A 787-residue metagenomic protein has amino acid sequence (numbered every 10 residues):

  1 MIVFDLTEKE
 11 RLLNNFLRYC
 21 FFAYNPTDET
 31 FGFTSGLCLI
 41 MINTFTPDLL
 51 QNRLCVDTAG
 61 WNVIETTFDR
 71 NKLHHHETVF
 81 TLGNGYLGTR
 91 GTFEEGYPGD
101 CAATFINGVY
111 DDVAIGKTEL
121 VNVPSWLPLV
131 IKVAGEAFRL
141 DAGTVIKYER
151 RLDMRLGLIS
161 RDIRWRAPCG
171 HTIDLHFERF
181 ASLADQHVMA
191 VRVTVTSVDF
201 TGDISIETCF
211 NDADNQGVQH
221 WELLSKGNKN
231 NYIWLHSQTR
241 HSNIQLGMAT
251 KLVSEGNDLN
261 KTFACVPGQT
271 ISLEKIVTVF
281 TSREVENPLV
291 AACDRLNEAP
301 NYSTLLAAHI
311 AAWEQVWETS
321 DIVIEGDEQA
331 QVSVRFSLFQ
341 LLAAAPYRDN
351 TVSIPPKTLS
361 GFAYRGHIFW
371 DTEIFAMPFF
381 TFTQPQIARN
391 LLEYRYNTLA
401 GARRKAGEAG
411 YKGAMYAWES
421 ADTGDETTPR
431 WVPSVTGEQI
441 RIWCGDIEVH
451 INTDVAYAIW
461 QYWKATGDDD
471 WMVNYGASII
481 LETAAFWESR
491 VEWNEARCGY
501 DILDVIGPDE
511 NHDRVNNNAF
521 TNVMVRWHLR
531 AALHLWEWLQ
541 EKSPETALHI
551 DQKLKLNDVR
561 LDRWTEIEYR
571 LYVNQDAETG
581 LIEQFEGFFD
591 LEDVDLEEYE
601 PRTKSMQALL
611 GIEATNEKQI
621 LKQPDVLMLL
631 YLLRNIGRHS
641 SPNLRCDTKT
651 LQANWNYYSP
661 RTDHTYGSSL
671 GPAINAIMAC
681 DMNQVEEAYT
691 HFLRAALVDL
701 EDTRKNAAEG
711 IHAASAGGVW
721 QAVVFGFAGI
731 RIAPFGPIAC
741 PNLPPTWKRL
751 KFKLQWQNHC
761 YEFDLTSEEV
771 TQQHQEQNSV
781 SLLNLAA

Functional and structural regions predicted by a protein language model:
I42-V334: Beta-sandwich/jelly-roll carbohydrate-recognition scaffolds of carbohydrate-active enzymes
K72-I106, F375, T427, H512-L539 (+2 more regions): C-terminal capping/lid segments that line or modulate ligand- or cofactor-binding pockets
V113-D174, H639-Y657, R661, I674 (+1 more regions): Non-catalytic C-terminal accessory modules of carbohydrate-active enzymes
I324-A330, Y347-D349, F382-L392, W463-S478 (+4 more regions): Structural helix-adjacent loops and short alpha-helical linkers that scaffold large soluble proteins
A345-S360, Q386-Y457, W463, D470-N474 (+5 more regions): Helix-terminus loop motifs that line ligand-binding clefts
S360-I368, W418-A465, D469-N474, A485-Y569: The feature captures the catalytic groove of carbohydrate-active enzymes
F369-I374, P378-T398, E448, R530 (+2 more regions): Active-site core of glycosidic bond-cleaving carbohydrate-active enzymes
